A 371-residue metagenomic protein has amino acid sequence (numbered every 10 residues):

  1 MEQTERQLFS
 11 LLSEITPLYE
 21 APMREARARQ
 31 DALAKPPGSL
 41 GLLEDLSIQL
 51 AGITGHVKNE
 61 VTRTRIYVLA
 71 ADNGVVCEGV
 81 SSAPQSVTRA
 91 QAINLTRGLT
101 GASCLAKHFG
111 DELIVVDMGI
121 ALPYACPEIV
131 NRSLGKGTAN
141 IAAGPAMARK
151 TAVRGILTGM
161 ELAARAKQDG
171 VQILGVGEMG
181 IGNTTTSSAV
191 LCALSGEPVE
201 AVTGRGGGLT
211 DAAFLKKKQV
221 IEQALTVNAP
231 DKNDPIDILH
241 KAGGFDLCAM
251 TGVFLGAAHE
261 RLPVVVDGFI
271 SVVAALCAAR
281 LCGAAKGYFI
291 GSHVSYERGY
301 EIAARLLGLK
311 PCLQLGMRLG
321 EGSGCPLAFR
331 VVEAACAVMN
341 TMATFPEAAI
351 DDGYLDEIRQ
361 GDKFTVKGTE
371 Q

Functional and structural regions predicted by a protein language model:
M1-Q371: N-terminal loops that bind phosphate or other acidic moieties and the adjacent beta-alpha structural core
